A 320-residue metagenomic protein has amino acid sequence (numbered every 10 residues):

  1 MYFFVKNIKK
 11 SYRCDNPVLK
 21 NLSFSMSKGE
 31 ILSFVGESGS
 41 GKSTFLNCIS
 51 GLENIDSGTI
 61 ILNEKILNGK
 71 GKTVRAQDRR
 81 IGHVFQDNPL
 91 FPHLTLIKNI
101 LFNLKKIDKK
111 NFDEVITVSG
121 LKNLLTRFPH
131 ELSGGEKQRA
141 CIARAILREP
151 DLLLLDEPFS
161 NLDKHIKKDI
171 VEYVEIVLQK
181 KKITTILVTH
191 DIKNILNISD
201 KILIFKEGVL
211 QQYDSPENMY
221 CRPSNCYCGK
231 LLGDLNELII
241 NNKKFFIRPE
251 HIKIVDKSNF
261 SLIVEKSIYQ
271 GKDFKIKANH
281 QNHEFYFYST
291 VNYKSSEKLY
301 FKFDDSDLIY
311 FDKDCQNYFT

Functional and structural regions predicted by a protein language model:
L67-G82, M219: ABC ATPase NBD coupling module
K109-L124, I176, K182: Conserved ABC ATPase "signature" region
F128-L132, E136-Q138: Conserved ABC ATPase signature
L147-D151: A short, proline-enriched helix->beta-strand linker immediately N-terminal to the Walker B motif in ABC-type P-loop
L153-E157: Catalytic Walker B motif of ABC-type/P-loop ATPase nucleotide-binding domains
L210-D214, R222: ABC ATPase "signature
K244-T320: Non-catalytic connector elements of ABC transporters
